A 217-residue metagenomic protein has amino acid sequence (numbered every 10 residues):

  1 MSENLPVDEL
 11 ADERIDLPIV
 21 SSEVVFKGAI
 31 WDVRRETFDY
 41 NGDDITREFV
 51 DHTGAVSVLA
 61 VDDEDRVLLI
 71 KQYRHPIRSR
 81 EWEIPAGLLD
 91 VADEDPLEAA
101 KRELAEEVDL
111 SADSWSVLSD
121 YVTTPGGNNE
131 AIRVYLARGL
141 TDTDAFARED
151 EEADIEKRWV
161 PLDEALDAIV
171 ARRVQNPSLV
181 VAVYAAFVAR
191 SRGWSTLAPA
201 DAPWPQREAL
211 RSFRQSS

Functional and structural regions predicted by a protein language model:
S2-D8, D12-R14, R80, V117 (+4 more regions): Nudix hydrolase/Nudix homology domain
S2-L5, R14, V50-H52, S57-R102 (+3 more regions): Conserved Nudix-box catalytic region and its N-terminal flanking loop in Nudix hydrolases and closely related
A11-E23: A short, amphipathic edge element
S21-L59, D63-E64: Acidic, metal-coordinating catalytic segment for phosphate/diphosphate chemistry, firing primarily on the Nudix
S22, I70-Q72, D120: Residue-level detector of high-confidence beta-strand sites
R35-T37, A60, L136-R138, W159-P161: Short, well-ordered beta-strand micro-motif
T53-G54, R74-P76, E83, A105 (+2 more regions): Active-site segment of metal-dependent pyrophosphate-handling enzymes, primarily the Nudix hydrolase catalytic core
